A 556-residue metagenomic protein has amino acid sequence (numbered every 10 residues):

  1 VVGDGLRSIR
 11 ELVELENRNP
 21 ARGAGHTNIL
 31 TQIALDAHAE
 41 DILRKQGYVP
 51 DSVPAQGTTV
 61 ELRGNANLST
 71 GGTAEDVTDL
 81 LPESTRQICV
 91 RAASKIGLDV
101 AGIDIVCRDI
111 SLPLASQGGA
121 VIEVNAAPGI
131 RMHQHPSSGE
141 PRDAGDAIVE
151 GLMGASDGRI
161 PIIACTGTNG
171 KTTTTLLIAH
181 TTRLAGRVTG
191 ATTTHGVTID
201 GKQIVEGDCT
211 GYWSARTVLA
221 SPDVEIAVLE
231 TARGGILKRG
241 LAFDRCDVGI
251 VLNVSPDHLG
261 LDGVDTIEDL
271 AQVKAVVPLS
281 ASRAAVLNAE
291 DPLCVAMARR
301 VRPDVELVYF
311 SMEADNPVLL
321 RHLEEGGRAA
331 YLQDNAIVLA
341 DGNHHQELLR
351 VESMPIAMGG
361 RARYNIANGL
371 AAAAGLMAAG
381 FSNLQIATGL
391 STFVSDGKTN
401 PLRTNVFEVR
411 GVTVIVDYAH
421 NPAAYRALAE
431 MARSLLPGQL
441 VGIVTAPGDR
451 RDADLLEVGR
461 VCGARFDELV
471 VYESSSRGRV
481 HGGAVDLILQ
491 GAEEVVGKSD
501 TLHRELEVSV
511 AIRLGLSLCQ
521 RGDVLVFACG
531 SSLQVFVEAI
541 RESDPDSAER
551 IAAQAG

Functional and structural regions predicted by a protein language model:
V1, H38, T59-A164: ATP-dependent carboxylate activation and anion-phosphoryl transfer catalytic cores that bind Mg-ATP to form
V1-L81: Catalytic core of tubulin tyrosine ligase-like
L98, D223-E225, S282, P437 (+1 more regions): Short, high-confidence coil segments that cap the C-terminus of an alpha-helix and link into the following beta-strand
D104, T192, E230, L252 (+5 more regions): Residue-level signal for inorganic ion chemistry
M153-I199: Walker A (P-loop) phosphate-binding motif
L176, G263, A362, A374-G556: ATP-dependent carboxylate-amine ligase
Q203-L320, S353-M358, P422, R426: Flexible active-site lid/hinge loop adjacent to a nucleotide/diphosphate and Mg2+-phosphate binding pocket
V264-A271, D304-R426: Adenine nucleotide phosphate-binding catalytic loops in nucleotide-utilizing enzymes
